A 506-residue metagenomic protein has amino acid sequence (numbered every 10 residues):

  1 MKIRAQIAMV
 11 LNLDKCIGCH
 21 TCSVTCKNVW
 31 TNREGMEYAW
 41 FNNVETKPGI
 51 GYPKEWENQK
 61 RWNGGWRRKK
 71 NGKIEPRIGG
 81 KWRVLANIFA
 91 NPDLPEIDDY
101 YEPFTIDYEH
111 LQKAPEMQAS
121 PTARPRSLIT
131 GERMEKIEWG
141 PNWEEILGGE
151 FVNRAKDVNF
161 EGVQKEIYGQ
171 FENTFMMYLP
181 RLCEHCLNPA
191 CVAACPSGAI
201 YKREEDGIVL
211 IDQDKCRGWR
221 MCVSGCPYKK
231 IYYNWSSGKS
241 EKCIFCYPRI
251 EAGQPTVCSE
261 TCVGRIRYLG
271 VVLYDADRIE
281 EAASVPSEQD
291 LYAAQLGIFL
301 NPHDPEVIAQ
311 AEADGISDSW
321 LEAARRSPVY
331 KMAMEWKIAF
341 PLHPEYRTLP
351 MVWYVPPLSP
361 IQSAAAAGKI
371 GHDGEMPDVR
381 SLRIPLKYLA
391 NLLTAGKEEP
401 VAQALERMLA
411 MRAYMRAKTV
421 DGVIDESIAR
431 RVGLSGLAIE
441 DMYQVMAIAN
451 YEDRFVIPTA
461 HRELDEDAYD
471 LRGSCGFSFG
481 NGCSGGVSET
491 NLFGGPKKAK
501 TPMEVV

Functional and structural regions predicted by a protein language model:
M1-V506: Non-ligating segments of multi-cofactor redox enzymes
